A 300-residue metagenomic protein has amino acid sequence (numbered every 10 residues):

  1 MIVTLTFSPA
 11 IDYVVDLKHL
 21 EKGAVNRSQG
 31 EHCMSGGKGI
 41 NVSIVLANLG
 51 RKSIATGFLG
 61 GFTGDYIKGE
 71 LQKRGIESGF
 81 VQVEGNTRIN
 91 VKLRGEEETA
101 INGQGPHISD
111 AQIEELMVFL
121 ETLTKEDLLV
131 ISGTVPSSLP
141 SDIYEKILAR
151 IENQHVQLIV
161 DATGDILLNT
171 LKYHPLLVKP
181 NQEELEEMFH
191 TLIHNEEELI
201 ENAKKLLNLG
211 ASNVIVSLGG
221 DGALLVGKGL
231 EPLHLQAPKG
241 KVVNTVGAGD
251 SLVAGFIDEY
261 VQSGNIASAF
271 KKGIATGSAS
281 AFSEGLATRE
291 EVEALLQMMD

Functional and structural regions predicted by a protein language model:
M1-T56, G64-Y66: Glycine-rich phosphate/adenosyl-contacting loop at the front of the ribokinase-like
N48-D127, L295-D300: Conserved N-terminal subdomain of the carbohydrate kinase-like
A100-N102, E126-G133, D161, K179-E184: Short beta-strands and strand-loop turn motifs
H107-S109, V135-L139, I166-L168, E187 (+2 more regions): Short, small-residue-enriched loops and turns at beta-alpha junctions that line or gate enzyme active sites
E114-M117, S141-L148, H194-I200, L235-P238: Charged helix-capping and loop-helix junction motifs
E145-L230: Conserved phosphate/ATP/ADP-binding segment of small-molecule kinases
L168, E196-D300: Conserved phosphate-binding/catalytic region of the ribokinase-like
